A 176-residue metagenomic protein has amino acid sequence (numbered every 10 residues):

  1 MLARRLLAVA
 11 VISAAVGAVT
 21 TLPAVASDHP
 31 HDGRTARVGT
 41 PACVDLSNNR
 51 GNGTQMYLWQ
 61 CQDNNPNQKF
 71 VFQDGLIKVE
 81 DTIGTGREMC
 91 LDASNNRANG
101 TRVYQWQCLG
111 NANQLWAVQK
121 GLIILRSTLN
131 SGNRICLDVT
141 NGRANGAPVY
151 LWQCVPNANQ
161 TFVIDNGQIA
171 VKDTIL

Functional and structural regions predicted by a protein language model:
M1-A26: Secretory targeting and sorting signals
S27-N52, Q68-A98, L115-A144, T161-L176: Extracellular glycan-recognition/adhesion modules and their associated mucin-like linkers
C43, Y57-C61, F70, Y104-C108 (+3 more regions): Tyrosine-centered aromatic motifs in long, intrinsically disordered, low-complexity repeat arrays
T54-M56, T101, A147: Repetitive beta-architecture junctions, highlighting loop-to-beta-strand starts across blade-like repeats
P66, A112, A158: Beta-rich catalytic cores
